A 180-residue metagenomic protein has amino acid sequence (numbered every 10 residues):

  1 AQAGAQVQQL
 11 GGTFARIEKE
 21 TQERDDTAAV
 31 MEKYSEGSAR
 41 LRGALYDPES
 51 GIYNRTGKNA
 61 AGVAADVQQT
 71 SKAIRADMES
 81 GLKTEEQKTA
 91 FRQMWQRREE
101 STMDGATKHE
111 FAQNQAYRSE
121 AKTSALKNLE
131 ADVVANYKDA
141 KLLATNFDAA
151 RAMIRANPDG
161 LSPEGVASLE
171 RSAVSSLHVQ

Functional and structural regions predicted by a protein language model:
A1-Q180: Non-transmembrane, interaction-prone alpha-helical and coil segments associated with secretion and export
